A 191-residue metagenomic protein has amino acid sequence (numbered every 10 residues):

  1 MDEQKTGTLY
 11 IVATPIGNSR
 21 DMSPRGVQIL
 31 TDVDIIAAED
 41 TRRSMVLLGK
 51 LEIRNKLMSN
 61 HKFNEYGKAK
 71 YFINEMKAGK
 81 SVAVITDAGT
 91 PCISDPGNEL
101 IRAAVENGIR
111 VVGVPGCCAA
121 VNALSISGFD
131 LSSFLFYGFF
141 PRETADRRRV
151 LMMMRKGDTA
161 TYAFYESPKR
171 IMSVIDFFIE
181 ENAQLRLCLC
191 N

Functional and structural regions predicted by a protein language model:
M1-F63: Glycine-rich, flexible N-terminal cofactor/catalytic loop recognition
D2, T6-G7, C118-N191: Beta-strand/loop-alpha-helix module characteristic of Rossmann-like adenine-cofactor folds
I16-N18, D87-P91, P168-R170: Short glycine-rich anion-binding loops that position phosphate/pyrophosphate groups of nucleotides and phosphorylated
L30-I36, G108-V112, T161-Y162: Short active-site oxyanion
R42-S44, G89-T90, A119, R170: Alpha-helix capping/helix-boundary segments
S59-Y66, F139-T144: Conserved helicase motor
K62-K77, P96: Short phosphate-binding loop-to-helix
K77-P141: Short glycine-cluster motifs
